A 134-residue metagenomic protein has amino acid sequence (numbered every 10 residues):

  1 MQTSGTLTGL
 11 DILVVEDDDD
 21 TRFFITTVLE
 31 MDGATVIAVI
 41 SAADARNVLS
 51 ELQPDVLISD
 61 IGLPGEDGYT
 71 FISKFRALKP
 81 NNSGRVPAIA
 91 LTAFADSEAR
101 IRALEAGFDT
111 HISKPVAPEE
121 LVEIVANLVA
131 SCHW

Functional and structural regions predicted by a protein language model:
M1-L13, E119-W134: Non-catalytic signal-transmission and effector/linker regions of two-component phosphorelay proteins
E16: Conserved acidic carboxylate
D19-I37: Two-component/phosphorelay signaling modules centered on CheY-like receiver
A38-V56: Acidic, metal-coordinating helix/loop segments flanking the phosphotransfer/catalytic sites of two-component signaling
S41, D67-S73: Acidic catalytic/metal-coordinating carboxylates
D60, T92: Active-site residues of response regulator receiver
P64, D96, P115: The feature encodes the CheY-like receiver
T70, A95-I112, E123: Alpha4 helix (beta4-alpha4-beta5 surface) of REC/receiver domains from two-component response regulators
